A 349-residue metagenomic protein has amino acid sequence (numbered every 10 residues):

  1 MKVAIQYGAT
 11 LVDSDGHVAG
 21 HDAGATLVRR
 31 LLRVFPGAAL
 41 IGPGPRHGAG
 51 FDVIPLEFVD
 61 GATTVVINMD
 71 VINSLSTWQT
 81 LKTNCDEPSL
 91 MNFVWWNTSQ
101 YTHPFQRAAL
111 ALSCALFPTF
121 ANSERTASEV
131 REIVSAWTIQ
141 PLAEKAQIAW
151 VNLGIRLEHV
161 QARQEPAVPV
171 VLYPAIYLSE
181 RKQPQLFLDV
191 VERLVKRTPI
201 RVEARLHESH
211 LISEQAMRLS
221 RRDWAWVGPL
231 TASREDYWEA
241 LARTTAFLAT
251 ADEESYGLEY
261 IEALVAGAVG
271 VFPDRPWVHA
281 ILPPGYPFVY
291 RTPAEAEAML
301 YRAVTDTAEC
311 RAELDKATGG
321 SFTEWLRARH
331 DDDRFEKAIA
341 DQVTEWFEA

Functional and structural regions predicted by a protein language model:
A4-Q6, Q161-K182, L188-V195: Conserved donor-binding/catalytic core segment of Leloir-type glycosyltransferases
D22, R181, R291, T305-E348: A charged, aromatic-enriched C-terminal amphipathic alpha-helix characteristic of glycosyltransferases across folds
G42-A115: Extended catalytic core of nucleotide-activated donor transferases of GT-like folds
H103-A146: A short, active-site helix/loop in glycosyltransferases that binds the activated sugar's phosphate group
E214-R234: Nucleotide-activated donor-binding/catalytic signature segment of Leloir-type glycosyltransferases, i.e., the conserved
D252: Aromatic "clamp/platform" in nucleotide-sugar-dependent glycosyltransferases that forms part of the donor/acceptor
V269-F272: Short hydrophobic beta-strand element within catalytic cores of glycosyltransferases and related nucleotide-activated
P284-A308: Conserved acidic donor-binding segment of nucleotide-sugar-dependent glycosyltransferases
